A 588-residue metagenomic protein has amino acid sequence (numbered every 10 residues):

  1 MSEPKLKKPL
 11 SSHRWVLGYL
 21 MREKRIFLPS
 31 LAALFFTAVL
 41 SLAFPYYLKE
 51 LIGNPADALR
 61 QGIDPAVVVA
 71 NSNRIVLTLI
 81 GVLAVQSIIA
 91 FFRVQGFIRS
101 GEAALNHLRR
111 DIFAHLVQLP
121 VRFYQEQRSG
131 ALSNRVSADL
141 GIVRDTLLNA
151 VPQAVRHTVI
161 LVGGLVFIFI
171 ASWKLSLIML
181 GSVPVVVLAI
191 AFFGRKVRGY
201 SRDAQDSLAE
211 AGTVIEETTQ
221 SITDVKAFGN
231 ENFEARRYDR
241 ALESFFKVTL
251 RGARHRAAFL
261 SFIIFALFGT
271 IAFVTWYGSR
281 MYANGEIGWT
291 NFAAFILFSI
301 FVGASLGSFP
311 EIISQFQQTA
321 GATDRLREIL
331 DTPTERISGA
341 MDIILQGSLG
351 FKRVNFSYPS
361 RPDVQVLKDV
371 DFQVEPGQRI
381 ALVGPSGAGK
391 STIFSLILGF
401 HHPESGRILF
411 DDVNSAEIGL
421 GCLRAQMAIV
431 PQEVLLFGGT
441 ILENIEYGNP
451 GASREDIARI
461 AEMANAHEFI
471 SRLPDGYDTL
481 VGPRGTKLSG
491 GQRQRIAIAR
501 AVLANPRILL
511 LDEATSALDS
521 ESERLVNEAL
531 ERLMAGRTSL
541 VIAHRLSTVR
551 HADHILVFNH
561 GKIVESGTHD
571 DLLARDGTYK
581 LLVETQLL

Functional and structural regions predicted by a protein language model:
S2-K5, P9, A32-A33, L40-A56 (+10 more regions): Juxtamembrane helix-loop junctions of ABC transporter transmembrane domains
P9-K24, L132: A short amphipathic helical element positioned immediately N-terminal to and/or at the very start of a transmembrane
R22, I26-F36, Y47, N149-D203 (+2 more regions): Transmembrane helices of ABC transporter permease
K24, V121-R122, A138-L147, V151 (+7 more regions): An intracellular "coupling" helix at the cytosolic face of ABC transporter transmembrane type-1 domains
F27-I89, F169-K174, A272, A283-W289: Transmembrane helix-loop-helix hairpins at lipid-water interfaces of multipass membrane proteins, especially the type-1
A58, F167-G181, H255-D324, I329: Helix-loop-helix
V82-G101, P152-V159, L180-D206, T218 (+3 more regions): Alpha-helical transmembrane segments of multi-pass membrane proteins
I344-L588: ABC-type nucleotide-binding domain
